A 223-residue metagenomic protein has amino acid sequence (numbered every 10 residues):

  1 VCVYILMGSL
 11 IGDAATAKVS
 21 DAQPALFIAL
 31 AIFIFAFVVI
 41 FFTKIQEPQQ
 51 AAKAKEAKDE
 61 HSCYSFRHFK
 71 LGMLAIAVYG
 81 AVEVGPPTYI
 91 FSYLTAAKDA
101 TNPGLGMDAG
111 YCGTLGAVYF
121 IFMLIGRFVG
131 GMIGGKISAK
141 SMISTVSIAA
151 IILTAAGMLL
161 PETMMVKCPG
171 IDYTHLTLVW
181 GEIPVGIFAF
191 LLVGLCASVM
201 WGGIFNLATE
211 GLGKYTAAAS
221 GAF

Functional and structural regions predicted by a protein language model:
V1, S198-T216, G221: Intracellular juxtamembrane helix-capping segments at the cytosolic ends of symmetry-related transmembrane helices
V1-I45: Helix-loop-helix hairpin linking two adjacent transmembrane segments in secondary transporters
Y4-G12, F128-G135, N206: Small-residue-mediated transmembrane helix hinge/kink sites in multi-pass secondary transporters
Y4-G8, C63-I121, I125: Extracytoplasmic gate region of multi-pass secondary transporters
D21-A22, G104-G116, E182, G186 (+1 more regions): Juxtamembrane helix-start elements in MFS-like secondary transporters
I40-A52, T163: Helix-loop junctions on the cytosolic side of multi-pass membrane transporters, especially the intracellular loop
E47-G72, L176-T177: Juxtamembrane intracellular "pre-TM" segments in multi-pass secondary transporters
I137-I204: C-terminal transmembrane helical hairpin of 12-TM major facilitator-type secondary transporters
